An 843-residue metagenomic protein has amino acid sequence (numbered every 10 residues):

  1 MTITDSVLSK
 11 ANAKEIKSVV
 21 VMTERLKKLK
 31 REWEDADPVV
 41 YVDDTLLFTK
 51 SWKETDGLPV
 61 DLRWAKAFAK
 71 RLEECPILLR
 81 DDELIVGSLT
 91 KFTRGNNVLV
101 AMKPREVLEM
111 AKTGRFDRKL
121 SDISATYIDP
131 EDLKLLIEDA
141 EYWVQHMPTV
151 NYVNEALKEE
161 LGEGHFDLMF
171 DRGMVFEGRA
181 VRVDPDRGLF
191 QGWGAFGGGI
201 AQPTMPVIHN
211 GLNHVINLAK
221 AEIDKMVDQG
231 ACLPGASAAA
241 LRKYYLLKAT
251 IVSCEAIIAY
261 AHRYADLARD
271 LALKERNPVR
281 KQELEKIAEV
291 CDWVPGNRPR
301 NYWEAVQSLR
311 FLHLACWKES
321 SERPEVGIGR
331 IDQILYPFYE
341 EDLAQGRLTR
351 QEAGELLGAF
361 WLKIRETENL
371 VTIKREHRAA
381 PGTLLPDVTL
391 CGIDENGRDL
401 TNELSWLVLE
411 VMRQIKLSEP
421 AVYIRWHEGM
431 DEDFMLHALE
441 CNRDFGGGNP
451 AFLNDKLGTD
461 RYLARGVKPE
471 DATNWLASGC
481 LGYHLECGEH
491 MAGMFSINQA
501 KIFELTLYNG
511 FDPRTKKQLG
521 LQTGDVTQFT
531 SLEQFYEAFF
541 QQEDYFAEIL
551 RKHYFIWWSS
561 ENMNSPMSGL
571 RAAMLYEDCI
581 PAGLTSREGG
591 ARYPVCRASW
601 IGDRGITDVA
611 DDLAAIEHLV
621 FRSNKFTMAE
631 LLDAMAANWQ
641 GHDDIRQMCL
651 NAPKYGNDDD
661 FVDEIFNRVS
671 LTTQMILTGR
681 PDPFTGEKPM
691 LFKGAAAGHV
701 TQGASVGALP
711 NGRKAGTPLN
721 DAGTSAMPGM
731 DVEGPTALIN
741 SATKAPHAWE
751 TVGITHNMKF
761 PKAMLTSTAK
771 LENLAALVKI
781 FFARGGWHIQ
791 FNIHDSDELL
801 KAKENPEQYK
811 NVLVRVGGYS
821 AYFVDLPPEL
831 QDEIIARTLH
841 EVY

Functional and structural regions predicted by a protein language model:
T2-L247, V279, E283-K286, V290-W293 (+1 more regions): Conserved catalytic cores of very large enzyme subunits
Y244, K248-Y260: Extended non-globular scaffold/tether segments
I251, I258, A265, R269-A272 (+3 more regions): Heptad-repeat amphipathic alpha-helical coiled-coil interaction surface used for oligomerization/assembly
H262-A265, R269, R365, Q674: Structural signal for well-ordered, non-membrane alpha-helices
